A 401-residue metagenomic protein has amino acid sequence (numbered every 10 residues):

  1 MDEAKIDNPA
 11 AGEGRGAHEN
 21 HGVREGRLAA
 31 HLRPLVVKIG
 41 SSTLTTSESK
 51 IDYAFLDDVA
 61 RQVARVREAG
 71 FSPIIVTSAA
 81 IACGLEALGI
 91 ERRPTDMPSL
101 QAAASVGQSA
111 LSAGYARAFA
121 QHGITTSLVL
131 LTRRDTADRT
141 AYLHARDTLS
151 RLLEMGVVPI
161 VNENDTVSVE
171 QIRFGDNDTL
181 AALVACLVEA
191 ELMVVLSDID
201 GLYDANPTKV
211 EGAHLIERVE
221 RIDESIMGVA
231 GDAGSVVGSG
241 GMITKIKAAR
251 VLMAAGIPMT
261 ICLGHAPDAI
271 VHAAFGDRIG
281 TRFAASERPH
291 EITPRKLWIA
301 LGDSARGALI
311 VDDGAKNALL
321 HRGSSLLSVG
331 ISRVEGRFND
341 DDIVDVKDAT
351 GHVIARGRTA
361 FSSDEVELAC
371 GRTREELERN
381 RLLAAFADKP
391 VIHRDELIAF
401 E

Functional and structural regions predicted by a protein language model:
D2-N8, E13, H18-T125, V129-E401: C-terminal catalytic "cap/lid" subdomain
